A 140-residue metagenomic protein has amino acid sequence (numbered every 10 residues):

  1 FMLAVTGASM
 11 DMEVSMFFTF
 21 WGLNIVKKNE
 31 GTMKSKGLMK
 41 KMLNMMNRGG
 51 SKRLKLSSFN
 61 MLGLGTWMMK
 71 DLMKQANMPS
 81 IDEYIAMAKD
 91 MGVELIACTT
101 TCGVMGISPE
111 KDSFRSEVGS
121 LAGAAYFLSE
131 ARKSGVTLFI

Functional and structural regions predicted by a protein language model:
F1-D11, M16: Histidine-anchored nucleotide/phosphate-binding helix
A4, D82-A86, L128: Short amphipathic alpha-helical segments and helix-helix/interface helices
A8-S9, K89, R132: Anion (oxyanion) recognition and catalysis
V14-F20, I96-T99: Short internal beta-strands
G22-K36: N-terminal beta-loop-helix "entrance" segment that forms/cooperates in small-molecule cofactor or anionic ligand
M33-G65, M69, M73, N77: A glycine-rich helix N-cap at a beta->alpha junction
S58-P109: Mid-chain, well-packed structural core segment of small domains
M73, A97, C102, K111-I140: Glycine-rich, aromatic-bearing surface loops/beta-hairpins
